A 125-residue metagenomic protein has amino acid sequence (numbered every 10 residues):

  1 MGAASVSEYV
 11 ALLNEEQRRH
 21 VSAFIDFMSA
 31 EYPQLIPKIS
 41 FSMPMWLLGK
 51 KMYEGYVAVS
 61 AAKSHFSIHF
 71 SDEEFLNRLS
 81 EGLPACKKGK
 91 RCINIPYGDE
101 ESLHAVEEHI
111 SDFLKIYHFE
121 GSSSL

Functional and structural regions predicted by a protein language model:
M1-L125: Charge-dense, helix-prone N-terminal extensions
